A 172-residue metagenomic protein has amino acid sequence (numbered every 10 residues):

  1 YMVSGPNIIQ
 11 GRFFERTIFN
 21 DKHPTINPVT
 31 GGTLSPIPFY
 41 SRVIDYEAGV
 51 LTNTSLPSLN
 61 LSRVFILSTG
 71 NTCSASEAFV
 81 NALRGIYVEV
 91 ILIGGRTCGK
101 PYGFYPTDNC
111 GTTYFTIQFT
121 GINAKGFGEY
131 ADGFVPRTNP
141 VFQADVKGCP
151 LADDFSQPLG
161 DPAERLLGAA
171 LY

Functional and structural regions predicted by a protein language model:
Y1-Y172: C-terminal "post-core" interaction segments
